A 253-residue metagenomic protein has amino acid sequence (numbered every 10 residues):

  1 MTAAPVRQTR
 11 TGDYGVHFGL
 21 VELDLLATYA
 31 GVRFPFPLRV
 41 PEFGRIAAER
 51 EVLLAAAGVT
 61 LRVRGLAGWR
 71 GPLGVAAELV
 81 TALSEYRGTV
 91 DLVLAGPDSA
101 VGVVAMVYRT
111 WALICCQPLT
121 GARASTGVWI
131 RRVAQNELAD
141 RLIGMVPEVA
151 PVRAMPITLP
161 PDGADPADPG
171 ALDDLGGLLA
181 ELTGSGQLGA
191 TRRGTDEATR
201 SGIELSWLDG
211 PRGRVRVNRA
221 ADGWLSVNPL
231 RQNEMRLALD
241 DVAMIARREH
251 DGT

Functional and structural regions predicted by a protein language model:
T2-T253: Short, surface-exposed polybasic-aromatic patches that bind anionic ligands, especially phosphate groups
